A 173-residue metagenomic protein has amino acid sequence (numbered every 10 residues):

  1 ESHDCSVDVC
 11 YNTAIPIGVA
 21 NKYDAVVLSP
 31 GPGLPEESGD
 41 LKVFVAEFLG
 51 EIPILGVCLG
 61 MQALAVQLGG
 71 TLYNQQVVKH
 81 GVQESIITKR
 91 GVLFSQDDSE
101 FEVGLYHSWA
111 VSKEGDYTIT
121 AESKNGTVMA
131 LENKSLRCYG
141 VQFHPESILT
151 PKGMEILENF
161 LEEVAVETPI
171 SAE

Functional and structural regions predicted by a protein language model:
C5-I15: A short beta-strand-loop structural module common to alpha/beta enzyme folds
S6, D24, P53-L55, E102 (+1 more regions): Structural signature of beta-strand start/N-cap positions in the alpha/beta core of ABC transporter nucleotide-binding
Y11-T13, N74, L105, A121: Short loop/edge segments at beta-strand edges and connector loops that shape dinucleotide/nucleotide cofactor-binding
A14-Y23: Short amphipathic alpha-helix with an adjacent loop that forms part of the alpha/beta core around
Y23-S95, L157-N159: Cysteine-nucleophile active-site neighborhood
Q83-S85, V128-A130, G140: Conserved hydrophobic/aromatic beta-strand scaffold that supports enzyme active sites
V92-S135: Catalytic beta-strand/loop cores that center a nucleophilic Ser/Cys/Thr and support acyl-enzyme chemistry
I148-E173: Acyltransferase
